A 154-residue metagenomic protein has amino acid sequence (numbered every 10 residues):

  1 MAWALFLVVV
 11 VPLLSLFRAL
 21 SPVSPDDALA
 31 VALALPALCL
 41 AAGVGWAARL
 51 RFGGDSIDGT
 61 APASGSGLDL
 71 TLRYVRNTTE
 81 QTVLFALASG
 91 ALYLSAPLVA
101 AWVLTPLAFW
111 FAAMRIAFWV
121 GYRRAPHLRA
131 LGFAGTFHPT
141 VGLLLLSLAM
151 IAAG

Functional and structural regions predicted by a protein language model:
M1-L40: Long, highly hydrophobic alpha-helical transmembrane signal-anchor segments
W3-F6, R76-A91: Core segments of transmembrane alpha-helices that mediate helix-helix packing or line hydrophobic substrate/ligand
A34-R51, A112-V120: Transmembrane alpha-helical segments that form the membrane-embedded catalytic/substrate-channel core of multi-pass
G45-L72: Cytosolic, membrane-interface loops and tails of multi-pass inner-membrane proteins
A91-Y122: Hydrophobic alpha-helical transmembrane segments and immediately flanking/interface helices in integral membrane
I116-V141: Interfacial loop-to-transmembrane junctions
L144-G154: Juxtamembrane boundary at the C-terminal end of a transmembrane helix
